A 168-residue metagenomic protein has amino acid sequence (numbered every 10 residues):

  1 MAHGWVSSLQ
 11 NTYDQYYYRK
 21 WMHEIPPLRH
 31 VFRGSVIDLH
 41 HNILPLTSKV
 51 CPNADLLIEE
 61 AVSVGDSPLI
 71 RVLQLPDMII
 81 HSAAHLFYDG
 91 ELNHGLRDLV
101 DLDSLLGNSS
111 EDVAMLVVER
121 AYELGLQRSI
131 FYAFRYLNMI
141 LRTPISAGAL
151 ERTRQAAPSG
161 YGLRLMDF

Functional and structural regions predicted by a protein language model:
A2-F168: Conserved NTP-donor binding/palm subdomain of two-metal-ion nucleotidyltransferases/polymerases, i.e., the charged
